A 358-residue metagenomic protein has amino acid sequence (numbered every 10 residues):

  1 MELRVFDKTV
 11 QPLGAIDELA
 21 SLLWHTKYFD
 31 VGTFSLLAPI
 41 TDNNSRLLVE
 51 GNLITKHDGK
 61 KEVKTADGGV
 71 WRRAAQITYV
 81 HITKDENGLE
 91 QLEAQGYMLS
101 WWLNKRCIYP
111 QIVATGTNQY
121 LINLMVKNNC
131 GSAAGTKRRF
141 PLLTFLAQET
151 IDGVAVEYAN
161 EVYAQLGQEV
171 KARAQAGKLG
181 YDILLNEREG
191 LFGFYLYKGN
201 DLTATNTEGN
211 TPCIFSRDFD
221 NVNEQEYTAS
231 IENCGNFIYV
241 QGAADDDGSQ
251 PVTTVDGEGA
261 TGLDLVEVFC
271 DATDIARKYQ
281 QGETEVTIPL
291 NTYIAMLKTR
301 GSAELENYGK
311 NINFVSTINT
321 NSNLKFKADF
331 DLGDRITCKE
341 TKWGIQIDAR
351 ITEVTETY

Functional and structural regions predicted by a protein language model:
M1-D17, L202-P212: Polar/acidic, low-complexity leader/linker segments enriched in S/T/G and N/D
M1-D7, F194, I238-Y239, I336: Short polybasic amphipathic segments
D7-Q11, K56-G68, G242-D246, C338-K342: Short acidic, glycine-rich loop/turn motifs
L13-L22, Y181: Extracellular/luminal ectodomains and secreted, surface-exposed scaffolds of diverse proteins
A20-L47, Q168, R217-Y358: An acidic/polar, Gly/Ser/Thr-rich interaction patch typically located in mid-to-C-terminal regions of proteins
N43, E50-Q148: Surface-exposed cap/loop segments at beta↔alpha junctions
N44-G59, N104-A114, A204-F219, D329-K339: Extended Gly/Ser/Thr-rich low-complexity repeat segments, especially those forming or decorating extracellular
G68-R72, Q76-L103, L142-G235, A244 (+2 more regions): Short beta-strand-centered interaction patches in the first periplasmic/extracellular domains of large envelope
